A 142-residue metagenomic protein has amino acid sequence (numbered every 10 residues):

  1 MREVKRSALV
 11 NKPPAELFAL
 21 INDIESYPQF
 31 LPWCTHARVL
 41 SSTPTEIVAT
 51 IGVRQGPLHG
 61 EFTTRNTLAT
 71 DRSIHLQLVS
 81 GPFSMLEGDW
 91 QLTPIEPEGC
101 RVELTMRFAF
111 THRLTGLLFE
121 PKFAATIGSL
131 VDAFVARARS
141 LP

Functional and structural regions predicted by a protein language model:
M1, S7, E46-V48, E103-T105 (+2 more regions): A general secondary-structure boundary signal
M1-P44, A133, S140: Hydrophobic ligand-binding cavity/cleft-lining segments
R6, A15, T35, V39 (+5 more regions): Short capping/connector residues at structural and topological boundaries
S7-A8, E16-L20, S80, G99 (+1 more regions): Alpha-helical interaction segments
L17-L20, Y27, A49, L76 (+2 more regions): Hydrophobic pocket/interface hotspot
P28-Q29, H36-T43, G52-R101, R107-A109 (+1 more regions): Hydrophobic-ligand binding "helix-grip"
T43-I47, V53, H75, L118 (+1 more regions): Alpha-helix boundary/capping detector
R107-P142: A conserved amphipathic terminal alpha-helix motif
